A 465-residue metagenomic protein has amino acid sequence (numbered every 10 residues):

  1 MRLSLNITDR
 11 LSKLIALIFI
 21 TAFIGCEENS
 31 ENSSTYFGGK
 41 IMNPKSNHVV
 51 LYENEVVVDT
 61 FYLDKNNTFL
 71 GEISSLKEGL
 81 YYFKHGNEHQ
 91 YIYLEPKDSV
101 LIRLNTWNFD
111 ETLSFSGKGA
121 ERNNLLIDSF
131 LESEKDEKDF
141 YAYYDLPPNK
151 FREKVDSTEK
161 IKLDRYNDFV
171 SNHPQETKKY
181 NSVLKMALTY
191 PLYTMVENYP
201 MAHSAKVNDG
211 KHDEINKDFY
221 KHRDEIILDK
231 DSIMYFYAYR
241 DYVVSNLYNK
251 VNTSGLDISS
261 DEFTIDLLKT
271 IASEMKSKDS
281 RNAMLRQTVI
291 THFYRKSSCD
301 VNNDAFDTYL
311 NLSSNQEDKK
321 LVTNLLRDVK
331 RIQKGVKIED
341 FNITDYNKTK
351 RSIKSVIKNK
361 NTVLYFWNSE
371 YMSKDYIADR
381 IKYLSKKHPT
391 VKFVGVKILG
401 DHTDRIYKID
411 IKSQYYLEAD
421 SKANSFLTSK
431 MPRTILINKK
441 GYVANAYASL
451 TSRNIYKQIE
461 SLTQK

Functional and structural regions predicted by a protein language model:
M1-Y36, A446, L462-K465: Bacterial Sec-dependent N-terminal signal peptides
C26-Y180, M195: A non-transmembrane, solvent-exposed segment enriched in polar/low-complexity residues
Y143-E274: N-terminal, charged low-complexity regulatory/assembly segments
K319-K354: N-terminal "domain-start" segment that seeds a small globular fold
T349-I381, K392-V396: Short active-site neighborhood of thiol/selenol oxidoreductases, capturing the structured segment around
M372-K374, D401-I406: Short, charged/polar "capping" segments at the starts of alpha-helices and the immediately preceding loops
I406-K440: Short, internal strand/loop/helix patches that form the active-site neighborhood or redox-interaction surface
K439-K465: Thiol-/selenol-based redox modules, centered on thioredoxin-like and closely related oxidoreductase domains
